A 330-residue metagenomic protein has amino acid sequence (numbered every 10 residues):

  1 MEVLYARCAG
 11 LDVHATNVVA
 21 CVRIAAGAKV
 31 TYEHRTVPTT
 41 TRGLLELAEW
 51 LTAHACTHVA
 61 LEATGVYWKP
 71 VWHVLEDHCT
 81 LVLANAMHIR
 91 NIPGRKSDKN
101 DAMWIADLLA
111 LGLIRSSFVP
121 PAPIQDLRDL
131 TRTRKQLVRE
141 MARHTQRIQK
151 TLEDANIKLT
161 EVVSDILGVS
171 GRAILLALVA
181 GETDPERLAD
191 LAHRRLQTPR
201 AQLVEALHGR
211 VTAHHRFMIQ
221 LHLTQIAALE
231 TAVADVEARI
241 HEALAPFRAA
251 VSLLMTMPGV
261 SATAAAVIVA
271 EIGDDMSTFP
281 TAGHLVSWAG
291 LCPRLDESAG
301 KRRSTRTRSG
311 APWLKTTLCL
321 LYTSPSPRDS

Functional and structural regions predicted by a protein language model:
M1-S324, R328-S330: A detector of single, family-specific signature residues that are central to catalytic or substrate-handling motifs
